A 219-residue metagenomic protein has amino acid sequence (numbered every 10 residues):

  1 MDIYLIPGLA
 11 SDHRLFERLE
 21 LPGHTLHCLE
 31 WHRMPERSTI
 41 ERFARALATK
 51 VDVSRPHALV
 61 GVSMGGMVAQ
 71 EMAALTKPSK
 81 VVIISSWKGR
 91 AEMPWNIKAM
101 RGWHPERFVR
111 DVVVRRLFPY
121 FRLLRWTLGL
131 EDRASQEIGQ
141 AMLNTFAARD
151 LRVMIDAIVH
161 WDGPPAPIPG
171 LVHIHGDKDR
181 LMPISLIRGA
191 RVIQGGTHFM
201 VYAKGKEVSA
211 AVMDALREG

Functional and structural regions predicted by a protein language model:
M1-R55, P105-D111: Active-site catalytic motif of lipid deacylating hydrolases and related acyltransferases
Y4-G8, V62, H175: The conserved beta1-alpha1 loop
S38, G196-A211: Catalytic histidine-centered segment of alpha/beta-hydrolase-like enzymes
V60-A69: Gly/Ala-rich beta-loop-alpha elbow adjacent to hydrolase catalytic centers
K77-V112: Flexible "cap/lid" loop of the alpha/beta hydrolase fold
V114-D162: Conserved alpha/beta-hydrolase catalytic His-Asp/Glu region
P167, H173-H175, D179: Short beta-strand/loop motif that positions the catalytic acidic residue of the alpha/beta-hydrolase fold
D177-M182, H198-M200: Acidic catalytic loop of the alpha/beta-hydrolase fold
